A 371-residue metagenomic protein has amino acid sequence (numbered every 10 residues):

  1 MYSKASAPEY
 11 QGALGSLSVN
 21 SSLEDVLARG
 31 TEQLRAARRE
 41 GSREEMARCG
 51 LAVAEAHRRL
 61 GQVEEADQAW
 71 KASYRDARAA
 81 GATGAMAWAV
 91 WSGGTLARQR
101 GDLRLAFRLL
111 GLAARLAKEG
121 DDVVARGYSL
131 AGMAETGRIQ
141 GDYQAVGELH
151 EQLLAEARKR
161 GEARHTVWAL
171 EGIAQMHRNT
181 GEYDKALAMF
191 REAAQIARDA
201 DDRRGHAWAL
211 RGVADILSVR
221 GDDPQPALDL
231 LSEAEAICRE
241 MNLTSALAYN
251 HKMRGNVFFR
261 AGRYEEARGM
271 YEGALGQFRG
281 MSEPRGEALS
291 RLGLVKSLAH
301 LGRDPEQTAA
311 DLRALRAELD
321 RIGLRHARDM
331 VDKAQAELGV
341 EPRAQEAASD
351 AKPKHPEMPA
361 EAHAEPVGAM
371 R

Functional and structural regions predicted by a protein language model:
M1-D25, E32, G280-R371: C-terminal non-catalytic interaction modules
Y10-G12, T31, L51, W91 (+6 more regions): TPR/TPR-like alpha-solenoid signature
N20, R38-S42, R59, D76-A82 (+10 more regions): Short coil/turn linkers that connect adjacent helices within long alpha-helical scaffolds, especially alpha-solenoid
V26, A66, A106, V146 (+4 more regions): Single-residue signature of alpha-solenoid repeat helices
E45, E65, A85, A125 (+7 more regions): Structural signature of alpha-solenoid helical repeat junctions
R48, W88, R108, Y128 (+7 more regions): Residue register of alpha-helical TPR repeats
